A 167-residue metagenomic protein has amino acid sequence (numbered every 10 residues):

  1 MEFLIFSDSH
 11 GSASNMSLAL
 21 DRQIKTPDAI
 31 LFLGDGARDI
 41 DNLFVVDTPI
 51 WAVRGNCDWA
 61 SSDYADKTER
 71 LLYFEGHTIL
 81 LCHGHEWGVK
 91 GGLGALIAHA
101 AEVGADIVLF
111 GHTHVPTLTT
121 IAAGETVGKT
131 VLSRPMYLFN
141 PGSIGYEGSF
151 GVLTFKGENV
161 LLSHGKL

Functional and structural regions predicted by a protein language model:
M1-I50, S62-K67, G148-S149, G157-E158 (+1 more regions): N-terminal active-site segment of His-dependent metallophosphoesterases
E2, P49-W51, T78, Y137 (+1 more regions): Conserved beta-strand segments of alpha/beta enzyme cores
I5-S7, A29-D35, W51-N56, L80-H83 (+2 more regions): Active-site neighborhood of phospho(di)ester-bond hydrolases with catalytic His/Asp-centered motifs
H10-N15, A37-D41, C57-S62, W87-G91 (+2 more regions): Active-site environment of divalent metal-dependent phosphoester hydrolases
N15-R22, L81-H83, W87-A100: Pre-active-site segment of Zn-dependent metallo-hydrolases
S17-L18, E75, A98-V103, E125-L167: Binuclear metal-dependent phosphoesterase catalytic core
P49-K90: Helix-adjacent hinge/juxtasegments
K67-L71, V115-P116, G128, F150: Short, acidic/polar N-cap/turn motifs at the starts of alpha helices
